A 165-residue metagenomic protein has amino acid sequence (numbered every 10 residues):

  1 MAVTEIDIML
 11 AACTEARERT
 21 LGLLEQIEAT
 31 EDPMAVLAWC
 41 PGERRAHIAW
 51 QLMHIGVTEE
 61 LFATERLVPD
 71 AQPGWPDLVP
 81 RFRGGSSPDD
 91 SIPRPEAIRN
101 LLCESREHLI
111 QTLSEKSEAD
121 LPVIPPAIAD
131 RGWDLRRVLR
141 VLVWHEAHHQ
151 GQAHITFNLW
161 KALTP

Functional and structural regions predicted by a protein language model:
M1-A12, P88-D90: Short, charged, low-complexity loops and linkers
E5, A12-A16, R94, L101: Soluble or luminal CAZymes and related metallo-dependent hydrolases
L10-T14, E18-L21, E31-R83, I124-P165: Short, contiguous alpha-helical
L24, L52, R99-L102: A generic alpha-helix structural signal
Q26, Q51-I55, T112-E115: Conserved catalytic core of Hanks-type protein kinase domains
E28-D32, S117: Residues that cap or delimit alpha-helices
R83-P126, R137-H145: Acidic/histidine-rich alpha-helical segments that form the ligand environment of transition-metal centers
